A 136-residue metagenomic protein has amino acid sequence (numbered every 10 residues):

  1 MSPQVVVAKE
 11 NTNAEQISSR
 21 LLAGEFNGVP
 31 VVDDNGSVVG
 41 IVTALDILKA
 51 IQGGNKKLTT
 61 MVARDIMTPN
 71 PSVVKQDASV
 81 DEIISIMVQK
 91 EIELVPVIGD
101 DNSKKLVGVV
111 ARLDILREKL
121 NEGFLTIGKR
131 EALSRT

Functional and structural regions predicted by a protein language model:
M1-V5, T12, D46, T60-P71 (+1 more regions): Bateman (tandem CBS) regulatory domains
P3-K9, A23, S37-L45: Short, mixed-charge, low-aromatic patches
V7-E25, V32-D33, I51, V73-E93 (+2 more regions): The conserved cystathionine-beta-synthase
V39-I47, V107-L116: Short hydrophobic beta-strand motif reused across regulatory alpha/beta modules
K56-L58: Cytosolic, membrane-proximal regulatory domains of ion/volume homeostasis and mechanosensation machinery
G128: Conserved structured catalytic cores and adjacent interaction surfaces of nucleotide-binding/hydrolyzing enzymes
